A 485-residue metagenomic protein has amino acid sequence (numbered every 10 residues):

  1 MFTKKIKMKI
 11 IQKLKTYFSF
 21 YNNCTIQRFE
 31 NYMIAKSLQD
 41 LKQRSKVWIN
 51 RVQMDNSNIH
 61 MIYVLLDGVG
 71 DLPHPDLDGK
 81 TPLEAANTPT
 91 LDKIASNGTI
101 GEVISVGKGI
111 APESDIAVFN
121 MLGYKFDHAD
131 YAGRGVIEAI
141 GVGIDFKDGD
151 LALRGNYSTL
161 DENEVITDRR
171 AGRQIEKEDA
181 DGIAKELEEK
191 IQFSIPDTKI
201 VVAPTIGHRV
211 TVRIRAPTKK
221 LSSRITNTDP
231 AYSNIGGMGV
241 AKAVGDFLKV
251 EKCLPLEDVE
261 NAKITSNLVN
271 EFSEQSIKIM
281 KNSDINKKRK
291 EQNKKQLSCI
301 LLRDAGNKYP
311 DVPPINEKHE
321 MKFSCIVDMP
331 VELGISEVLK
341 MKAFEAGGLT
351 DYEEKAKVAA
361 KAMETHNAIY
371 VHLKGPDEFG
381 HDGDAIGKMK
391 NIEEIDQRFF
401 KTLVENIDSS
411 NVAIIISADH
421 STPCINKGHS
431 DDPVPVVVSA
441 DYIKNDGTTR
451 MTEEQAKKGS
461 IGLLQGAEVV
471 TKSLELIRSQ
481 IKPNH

Functional and structural regions predicted by a protein language model:
M1: Flexible, polar/acidic helix-loop-strand segments at domain edges
K5-T16, N31: Polybasic, lysine-rich low-complexity intrinsically disordered segments
I10, F18, S37-H485: Feature captures the catalytic ectodomains and active-site-proximal regions of enzymes that hydrolyze or transfer
E30-N31, R51: Enriched - but not universal
I34: Nucleic-acid 5′ end/cap handling module spanning
